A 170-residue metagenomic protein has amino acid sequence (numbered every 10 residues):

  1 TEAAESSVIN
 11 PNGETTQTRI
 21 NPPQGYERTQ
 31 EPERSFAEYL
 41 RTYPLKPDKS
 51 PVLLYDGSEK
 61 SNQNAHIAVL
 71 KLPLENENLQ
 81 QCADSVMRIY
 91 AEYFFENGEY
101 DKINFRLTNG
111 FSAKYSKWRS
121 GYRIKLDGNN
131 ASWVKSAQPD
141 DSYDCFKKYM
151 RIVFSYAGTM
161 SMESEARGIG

Functional and structural regions predicted by a protein language model:
E2-N64, A68, P73-Q81: N-terminal module-boundary/linker segments of secreted carbohydrate-active enzymes
S35-E38, K114-K117, C145-Y149: Exposed alpha-helical structural elements
P73-N78, F94-T108: Surface-exposed patches in mature extracellular/periplasmic domains of secreted proteins
N78, C82-S85, I89-Y90, S142 (+1 more regions): Stable alpha-helical elements in mature extracytoplasmic
Y90-N97, L126, V153-A157, S161: Sec/Tat-exported extracytoplasmic proteins
N109-L126: Charged, often glycine-rich, active-site loop that binds/positions anionic groups
D127-M150: Low-complexity, serine/threonine/proline-enriched polar segments
D144-G170: ...with weaker cross-activation on analogous glycine-rich loops/strands in unrelated enzymes
